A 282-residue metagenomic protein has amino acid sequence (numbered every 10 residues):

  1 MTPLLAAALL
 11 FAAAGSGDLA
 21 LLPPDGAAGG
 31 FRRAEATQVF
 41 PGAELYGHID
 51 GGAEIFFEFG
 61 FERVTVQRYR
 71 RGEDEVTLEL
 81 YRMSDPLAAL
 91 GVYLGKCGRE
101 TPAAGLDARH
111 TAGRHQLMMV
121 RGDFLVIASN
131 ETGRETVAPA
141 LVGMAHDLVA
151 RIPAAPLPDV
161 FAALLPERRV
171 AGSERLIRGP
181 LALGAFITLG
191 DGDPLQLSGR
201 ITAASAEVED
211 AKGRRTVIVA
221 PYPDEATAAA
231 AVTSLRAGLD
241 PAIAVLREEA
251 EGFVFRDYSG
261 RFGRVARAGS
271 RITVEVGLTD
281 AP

Functional and structural regions predicted by a protein language model:
T2-T77, Y81-P282: Soluble, non-membrane globular domain cores that form compact, hydrophobic packing and curved binding surfaces
